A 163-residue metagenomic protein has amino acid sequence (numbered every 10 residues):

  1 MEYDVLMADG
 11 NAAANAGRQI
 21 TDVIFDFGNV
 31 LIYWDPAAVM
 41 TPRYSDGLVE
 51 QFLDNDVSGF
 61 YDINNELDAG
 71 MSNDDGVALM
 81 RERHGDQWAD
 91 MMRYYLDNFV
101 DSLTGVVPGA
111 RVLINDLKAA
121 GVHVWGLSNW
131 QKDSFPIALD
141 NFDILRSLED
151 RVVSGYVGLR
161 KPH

Functional and structural regions predicted by a protein language model:
Y3-L6, A16-V112, A119, Q131-F135: N-terminal helical cap/lid subdomain that shapes the substrate entry/recognition surface in HAD-like hydrolases
G105-R111, N115, L145-V153: A short, terminal or domain-edge coil/loop segment
A120-G121, S147: Structured helix-beta-strand junction loops
S128: Short beta-strand/turn micro-motifs composed of small residues that flank or help shape donor/cofactor-binding pockets
K132-H163: Substrate-recognition "cap/lid" segment bordering the active-site pocket of phosphatases
